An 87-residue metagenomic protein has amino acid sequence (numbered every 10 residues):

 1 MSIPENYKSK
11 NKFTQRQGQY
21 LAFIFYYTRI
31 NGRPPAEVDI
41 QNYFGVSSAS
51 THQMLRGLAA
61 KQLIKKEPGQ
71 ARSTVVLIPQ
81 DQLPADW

Functional and structural regions predicted by a protein language model:
M1-K12: Short, Lys/Arg-enriched N-terminal segment that forms or immediately precedes the first helix of a structured domain
N11-Q17, A36, E67-W87: Short, cationic-aromatic polyanion-contact patches
Y26-G32: Short helix-capping/hinge SLiMs at alpha-helix to coil transitions
P34-F44: A short alpha-helical element within helix-turn-helix/winged-helix DNA-binding domains across DNA-binding proteins
S47: Helix-turn-helix DNA-binding motif, specifically the short coil turn and the N-cap/start of the second
L55-R56: Short, hydrophobic-biased segments on the C-terminal half of alpha helices that form "recognition helices"
A59-E67: A short, conserved structural fragment
